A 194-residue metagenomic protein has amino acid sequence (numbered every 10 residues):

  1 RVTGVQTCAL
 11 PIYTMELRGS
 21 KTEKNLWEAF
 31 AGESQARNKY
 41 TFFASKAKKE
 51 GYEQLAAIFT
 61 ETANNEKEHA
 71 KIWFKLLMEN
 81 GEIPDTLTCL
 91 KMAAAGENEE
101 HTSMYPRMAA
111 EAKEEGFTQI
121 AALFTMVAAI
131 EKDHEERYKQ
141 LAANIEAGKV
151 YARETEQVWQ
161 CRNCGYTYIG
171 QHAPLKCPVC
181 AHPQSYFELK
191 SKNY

Functional and structural regions predicted by a protein language model:
R1-I12: Single conserved hydrophobic/aromatic residue that forms the stacking wall/gate of nucleotide- or nucleobase-binding
Y13-Y194: Non-heme di-metal
